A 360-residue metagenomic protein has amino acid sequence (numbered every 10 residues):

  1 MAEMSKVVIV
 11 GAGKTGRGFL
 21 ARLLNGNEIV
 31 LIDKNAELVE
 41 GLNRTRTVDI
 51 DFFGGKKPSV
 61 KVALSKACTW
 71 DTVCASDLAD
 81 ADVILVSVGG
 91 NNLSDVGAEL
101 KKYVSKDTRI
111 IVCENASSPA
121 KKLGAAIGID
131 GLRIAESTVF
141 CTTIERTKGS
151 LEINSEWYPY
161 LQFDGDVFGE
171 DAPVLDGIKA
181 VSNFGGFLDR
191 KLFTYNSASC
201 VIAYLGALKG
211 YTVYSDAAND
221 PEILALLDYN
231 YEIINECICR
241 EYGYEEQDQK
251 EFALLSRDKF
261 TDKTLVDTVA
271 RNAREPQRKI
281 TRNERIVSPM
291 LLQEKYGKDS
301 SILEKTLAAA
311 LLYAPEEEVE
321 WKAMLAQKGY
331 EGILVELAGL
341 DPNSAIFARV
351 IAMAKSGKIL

Functional and structural regions predicted by a protein language model:
E3-K6, K14-L360: Substrate/ligand-engaging "lid" and interaction regions
G11: Conserved S-adenosyl-L-methionine
